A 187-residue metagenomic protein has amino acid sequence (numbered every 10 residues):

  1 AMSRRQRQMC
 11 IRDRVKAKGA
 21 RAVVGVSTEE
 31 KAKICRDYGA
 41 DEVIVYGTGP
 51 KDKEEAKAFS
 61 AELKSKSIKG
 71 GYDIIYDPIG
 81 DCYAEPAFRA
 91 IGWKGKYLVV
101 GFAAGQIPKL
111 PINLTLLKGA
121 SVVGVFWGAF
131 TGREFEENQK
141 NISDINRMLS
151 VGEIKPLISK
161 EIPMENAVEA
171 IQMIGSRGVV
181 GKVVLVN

Functional and structural regions predicted by a protein language model:
A1-R7, I11: Single conserved hydrophobic/aromatic residue that forms the stacking wall/gate of nucleotide- or nucleobase-binding
R4, I68, G92, G178-V179: Short conserved AdoMet
Q6-R7, G71, G92-Y97: Active-site loop of short-chain dehydrogenase/reductase
K16-Y83, E137-K140: Adenosine-nucleotide cofactor-binding segment
K18, V26-E29, C35, C82-I154 (+1 more regions): Glycine-rich phosphate-binding loop and adjacent beta-alpha segment of Rossmann(oid) nucleotide-cofactor-binding
G80, P163-N166: Short loop/turn segments at beta->alpha junctions
N146-R147, V151-K160, V168-N187: C-terminal capping/lid region of NAD(P)-dependent oxidoreductase domains
